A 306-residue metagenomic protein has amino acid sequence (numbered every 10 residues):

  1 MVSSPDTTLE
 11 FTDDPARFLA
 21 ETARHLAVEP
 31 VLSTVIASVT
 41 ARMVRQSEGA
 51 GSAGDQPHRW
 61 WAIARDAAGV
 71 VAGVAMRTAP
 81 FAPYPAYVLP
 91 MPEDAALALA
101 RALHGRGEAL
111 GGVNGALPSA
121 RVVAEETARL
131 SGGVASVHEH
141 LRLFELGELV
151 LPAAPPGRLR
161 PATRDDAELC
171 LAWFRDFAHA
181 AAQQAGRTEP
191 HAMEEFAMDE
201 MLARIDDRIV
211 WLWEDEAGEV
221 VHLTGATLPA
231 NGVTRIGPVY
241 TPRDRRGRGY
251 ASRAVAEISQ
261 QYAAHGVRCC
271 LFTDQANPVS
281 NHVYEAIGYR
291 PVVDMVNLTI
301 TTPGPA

Functional and structural regions predicted by a protein language model:
M1-I36, L149-P190: Short amphipathic alpha-helix that is part of the acyltransferase structural core
A41-A79, L202, D206-T224: Conserved beta-hairpin
A67-V71, R77-P156, L298: Acyl-donor-binding surface of acyltransferase catalytic domains
F81-A86, L228-I236: A conserved beta-turn-beta hairpin within the catalytic core of GNAT-like acetyltransferases that forms part
E93-A102, G237-R243, G247-A263, N281-A286: Conserved acetyl-CoA-binding loop-helix of GNAT-fold acetyltransferases
N114-A120, R243, L271-E285, L298-G304: Conserved beta-strand-loop-alpha-helix junction that forms the acyl-donor binding cleft
P118-S136, S252, A276-V293: Conserved active-site alpha-helix within GNAT-family acetyltransferase domains
W213-D215, A226-T227, R248-Q261, F272-D274 (+1 more regions): Recognition helices and adjacent regulatory flanks at domain boundaries
